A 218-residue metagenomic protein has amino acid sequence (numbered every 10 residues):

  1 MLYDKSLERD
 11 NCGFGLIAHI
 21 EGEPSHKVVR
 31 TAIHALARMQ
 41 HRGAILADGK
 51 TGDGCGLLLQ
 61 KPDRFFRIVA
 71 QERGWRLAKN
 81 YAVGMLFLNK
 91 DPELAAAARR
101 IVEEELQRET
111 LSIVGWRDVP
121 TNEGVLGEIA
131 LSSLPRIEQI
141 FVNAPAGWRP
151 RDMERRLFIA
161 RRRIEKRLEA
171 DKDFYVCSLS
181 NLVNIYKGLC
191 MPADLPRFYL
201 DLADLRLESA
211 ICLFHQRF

Functional and structural regions predicted by a protein language model:
M1-F218: N-terminal segments that mediate ammonia production and transfer in glutamine-dependent amidotransferase systems
